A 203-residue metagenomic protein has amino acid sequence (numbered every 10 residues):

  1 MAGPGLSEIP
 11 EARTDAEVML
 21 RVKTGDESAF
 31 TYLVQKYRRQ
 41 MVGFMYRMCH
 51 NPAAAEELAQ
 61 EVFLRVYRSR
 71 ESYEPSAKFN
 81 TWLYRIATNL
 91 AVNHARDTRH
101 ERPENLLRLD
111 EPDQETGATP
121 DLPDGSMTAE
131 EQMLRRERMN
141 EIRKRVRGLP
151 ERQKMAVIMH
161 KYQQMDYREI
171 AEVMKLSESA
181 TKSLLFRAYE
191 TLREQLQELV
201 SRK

Functional and structural regions predicted by a protein language model:
G3-E8, K23-Y32, V42-E61, E178 (+1 more regions): Short, charged helix-capping/linker segments at alpha-helix termini
E8-I9, R13, Q114-K144: Acidic, proline/glycine-rich intrinsically disordered inter-domain spacer in sigma factors
K23-T24, H50-N51, F63-K78, D97-R99: Sigma70-family region 2
V34-P52, S69, V146, T191 (+1 more regions): Amphipathic, Lys/Arg- and hydrophobic-enriched alpha-helical face
K36-R39, R47-H50, M139, I158-M165: Short helix-capping/turn signature of helix-turn-helix
G43, E57-L64, A77-N89: Structural recognition of an alpha-helix C-terminal capping motif at a helix-to-coil junction
E71-P75, R85-L107, R135, E198: Arg/Lys-rich amphipathic alpha helix in sigma70-family domain 2
N140-A180: Helix-turn-helix DNA-binding module
